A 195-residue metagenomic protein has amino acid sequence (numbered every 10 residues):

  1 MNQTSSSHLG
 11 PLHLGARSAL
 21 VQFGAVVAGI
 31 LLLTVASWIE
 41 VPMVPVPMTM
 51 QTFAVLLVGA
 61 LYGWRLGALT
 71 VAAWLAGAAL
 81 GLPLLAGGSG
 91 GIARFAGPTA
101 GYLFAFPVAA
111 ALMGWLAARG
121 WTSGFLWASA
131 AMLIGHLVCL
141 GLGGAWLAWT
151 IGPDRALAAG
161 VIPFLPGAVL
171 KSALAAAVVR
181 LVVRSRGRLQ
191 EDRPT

Functional and structural regions predicted by a protein language model:
N2-A68: Hydrophobic transmembrane alpha-helices
N2-H13, V21, V35, I92-G141: Short helix-perturbing small/polar motifs within transmembrane alpha-helices
A25-A36, V55, G59, A73-A78 (+11 more regions): Alpha-helical transmembrane segments in multi-pass membrane proteins
S37-P47, L75-A109: Interfacial aromatic-anchored transmembrane helix boundaries in multi-pass membrane proteins
S37-V44, Y62, G81, A86-S89 (+4 more regions): Short helix-capping/hinge motifs at transmembrane helix termini and TM-loop junctions
A54, R65-L66, A100, W127 (+1 more regions): Residue-level recognition of membrane-helix boundary sites in multi-pass small-molecule transporters
G67-V71, R94, A128-S129, A156: Alpha-helical transmembrane segments and their helix-entry boundary regions
G120-T195: Membrane-embedded alpha-helical hairpins and interfacial helices in multi-pass inner-membrane proteins
